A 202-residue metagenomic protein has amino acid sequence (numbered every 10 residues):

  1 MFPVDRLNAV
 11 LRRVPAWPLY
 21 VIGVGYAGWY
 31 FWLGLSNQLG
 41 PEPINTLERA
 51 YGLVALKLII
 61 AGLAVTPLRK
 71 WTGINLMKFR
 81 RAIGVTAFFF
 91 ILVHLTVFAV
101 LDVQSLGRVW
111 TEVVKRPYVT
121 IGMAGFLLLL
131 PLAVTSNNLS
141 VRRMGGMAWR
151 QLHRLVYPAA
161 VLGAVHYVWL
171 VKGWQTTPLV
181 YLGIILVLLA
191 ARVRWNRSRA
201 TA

Functional and structural regions predicted by a protein language model:
M1-A202: Membrane-embedded alpha-helical bundles that constitute the cytochrome b-like, heme-associated redox core of multi-pass
